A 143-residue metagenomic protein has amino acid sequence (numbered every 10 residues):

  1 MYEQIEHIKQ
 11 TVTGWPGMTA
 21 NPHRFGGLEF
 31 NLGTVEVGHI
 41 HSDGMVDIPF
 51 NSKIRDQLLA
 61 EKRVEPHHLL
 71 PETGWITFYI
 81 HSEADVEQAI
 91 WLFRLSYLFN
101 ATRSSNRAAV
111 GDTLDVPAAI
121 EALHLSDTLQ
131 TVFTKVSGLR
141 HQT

Functional and structural regions predicted by a protein language model:
M1-T143: Charge-dense, helix-prone N-terminal extensions
